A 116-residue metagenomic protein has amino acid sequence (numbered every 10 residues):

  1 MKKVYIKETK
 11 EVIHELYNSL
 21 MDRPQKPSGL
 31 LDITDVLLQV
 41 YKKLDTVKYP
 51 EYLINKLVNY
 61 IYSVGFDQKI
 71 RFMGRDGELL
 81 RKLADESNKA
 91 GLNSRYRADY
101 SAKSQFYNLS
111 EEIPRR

Functional and structural regions predicted by a protein language model:
M1-V40, K103-R116: Short terminal alpha-helical segments
T9-L16, I33, L37-V40, L57-V64 (+2 more regions): Amphipathic alpha-helices that form helix-helix packing interfaces
M21-L31, Y49-Y52, K69-M73, L92-Y96: Charged, low-complexity interaction regions
D22, D32-D35, D45, D67 (+3 more regions): Acidic-enriched, low-complexity/disordered segments with a strong bias for Aspartate over Glutamate
D45-L80: Short, charged early-sequence alpha-helical segments and their helix-coil boundaries
K69-R116: Amphipathic alpha-helical binding modules
